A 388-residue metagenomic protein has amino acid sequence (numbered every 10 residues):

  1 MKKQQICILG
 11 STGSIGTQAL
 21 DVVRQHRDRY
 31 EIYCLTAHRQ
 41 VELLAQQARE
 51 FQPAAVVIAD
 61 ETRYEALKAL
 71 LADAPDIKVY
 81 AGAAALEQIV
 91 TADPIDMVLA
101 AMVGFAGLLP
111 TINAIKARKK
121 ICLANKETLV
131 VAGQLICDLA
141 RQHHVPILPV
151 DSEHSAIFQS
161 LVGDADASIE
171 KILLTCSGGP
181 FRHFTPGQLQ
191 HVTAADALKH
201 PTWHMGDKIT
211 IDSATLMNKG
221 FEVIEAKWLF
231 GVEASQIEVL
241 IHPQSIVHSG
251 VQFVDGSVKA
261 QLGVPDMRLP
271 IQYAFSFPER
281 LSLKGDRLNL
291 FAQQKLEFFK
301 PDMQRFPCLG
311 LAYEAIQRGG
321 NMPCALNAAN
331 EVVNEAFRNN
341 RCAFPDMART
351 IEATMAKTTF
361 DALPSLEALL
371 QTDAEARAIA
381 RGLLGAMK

Functional and structural regions predicted by a protein language model:
M1-K388: Catalytic, metal-anchored helix/loop core of enzyme active sites in primary metabolism
